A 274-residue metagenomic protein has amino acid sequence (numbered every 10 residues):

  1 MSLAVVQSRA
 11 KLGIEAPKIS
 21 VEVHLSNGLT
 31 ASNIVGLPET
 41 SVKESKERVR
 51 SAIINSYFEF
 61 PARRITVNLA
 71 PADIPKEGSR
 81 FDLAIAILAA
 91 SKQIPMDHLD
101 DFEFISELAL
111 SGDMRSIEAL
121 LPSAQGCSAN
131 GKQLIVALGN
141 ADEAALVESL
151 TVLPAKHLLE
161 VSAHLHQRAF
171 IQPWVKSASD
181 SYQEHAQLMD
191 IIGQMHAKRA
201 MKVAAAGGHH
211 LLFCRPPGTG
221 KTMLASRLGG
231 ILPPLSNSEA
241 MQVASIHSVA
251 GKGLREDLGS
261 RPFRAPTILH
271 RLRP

Functional and structural regions predicted by a protein language model:
M1-S226: Peripheral, non-AAA+ core regions of ATP-driven protein-machinery
E47, P75, R227, G251-L254 (+1 more regions): Alpha-helix boundary/capping detector
S149-K156, L228-L235, P266-H270: Short, exposed beta-strand "edge-strand" segments with a Pro/Gly-rich flavor and a Y/T-containing core
A186-R199, G208-H210, E239, S245-P274: Switch/coupling sub-region of P-loop NTPases
L212-R255: Walker A/P-loop
